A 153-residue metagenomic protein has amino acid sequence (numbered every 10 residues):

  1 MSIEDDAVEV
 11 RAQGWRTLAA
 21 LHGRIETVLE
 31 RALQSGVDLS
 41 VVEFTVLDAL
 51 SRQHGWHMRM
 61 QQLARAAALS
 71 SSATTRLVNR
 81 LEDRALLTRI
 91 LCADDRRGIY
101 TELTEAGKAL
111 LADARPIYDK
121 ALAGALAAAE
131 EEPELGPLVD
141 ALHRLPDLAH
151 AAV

Functional and structural regions predicted by a protein language model:
M1-V37, R84-L86, G136, D140: N-terminal leader segment of winged-helix/HTH proteins
S2, N79-P137: Charged, amphipathic alpha-helical coiled-coil/dimerization segments
V10, L39, M58, L103 (+1 more regions): Alpha-helical hairpin
V10, V42-F44, A106, E134: N-terminal positioning helix adjacent to the helix-turn-helix/winged-helix DNA-binding module
T27-S70: N-terminal helix-turn-helix DNA-binding core of bacterial DNA-binding proteins
V28, A32, G36, D113 (+3 more regions): Generic non-transmembrane alpha-helical segments
E134-V153: Exposed, interaction-prone assembly regions rather than primary DNA-binding/catalytic cores
